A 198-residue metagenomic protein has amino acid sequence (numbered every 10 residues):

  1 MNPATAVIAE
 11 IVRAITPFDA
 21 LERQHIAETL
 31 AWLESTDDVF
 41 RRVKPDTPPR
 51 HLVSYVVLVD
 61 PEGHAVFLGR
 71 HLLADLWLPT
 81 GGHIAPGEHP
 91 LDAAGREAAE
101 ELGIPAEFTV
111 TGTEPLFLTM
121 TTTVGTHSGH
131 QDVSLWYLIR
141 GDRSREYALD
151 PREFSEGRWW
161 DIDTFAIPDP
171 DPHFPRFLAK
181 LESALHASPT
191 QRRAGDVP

Functional and structural regions predicted by a protein language model:
M1-H25, L102: Predominantly extracellular/luminal regions of secreted and cell-surface proteins, especially disulfide-bonded
T16-Y55: Acidic, metal-coordinating catalytic segment for phosphate/diphosphate chemistry, firing primarily on the Nudix
R41-P79: N-terminal strand-loop-strand
S54, H64, V133-L135, S155: Change "...and in nucleic-acid phosphodiester-cleaving endonucleases..." to "...and in nucleic-acid processing enzymes
H64-I104, D163: Conserved Nudix-box catalytic region and its N-terminal flanking loop in Nudix hydrolases and closely related
G103-R145: Active-site segment of metal-dependent pyrophosphate-handling enzymes, primarily the Nudix hydrolase catalytic core
Y147-L178: NUDIX/MutT-family hydrolases
P175-P198: Charged phosphate-binding loop/patch that engages nucleotide di/tri-phosphates or the phosphate backbone of nucleic
